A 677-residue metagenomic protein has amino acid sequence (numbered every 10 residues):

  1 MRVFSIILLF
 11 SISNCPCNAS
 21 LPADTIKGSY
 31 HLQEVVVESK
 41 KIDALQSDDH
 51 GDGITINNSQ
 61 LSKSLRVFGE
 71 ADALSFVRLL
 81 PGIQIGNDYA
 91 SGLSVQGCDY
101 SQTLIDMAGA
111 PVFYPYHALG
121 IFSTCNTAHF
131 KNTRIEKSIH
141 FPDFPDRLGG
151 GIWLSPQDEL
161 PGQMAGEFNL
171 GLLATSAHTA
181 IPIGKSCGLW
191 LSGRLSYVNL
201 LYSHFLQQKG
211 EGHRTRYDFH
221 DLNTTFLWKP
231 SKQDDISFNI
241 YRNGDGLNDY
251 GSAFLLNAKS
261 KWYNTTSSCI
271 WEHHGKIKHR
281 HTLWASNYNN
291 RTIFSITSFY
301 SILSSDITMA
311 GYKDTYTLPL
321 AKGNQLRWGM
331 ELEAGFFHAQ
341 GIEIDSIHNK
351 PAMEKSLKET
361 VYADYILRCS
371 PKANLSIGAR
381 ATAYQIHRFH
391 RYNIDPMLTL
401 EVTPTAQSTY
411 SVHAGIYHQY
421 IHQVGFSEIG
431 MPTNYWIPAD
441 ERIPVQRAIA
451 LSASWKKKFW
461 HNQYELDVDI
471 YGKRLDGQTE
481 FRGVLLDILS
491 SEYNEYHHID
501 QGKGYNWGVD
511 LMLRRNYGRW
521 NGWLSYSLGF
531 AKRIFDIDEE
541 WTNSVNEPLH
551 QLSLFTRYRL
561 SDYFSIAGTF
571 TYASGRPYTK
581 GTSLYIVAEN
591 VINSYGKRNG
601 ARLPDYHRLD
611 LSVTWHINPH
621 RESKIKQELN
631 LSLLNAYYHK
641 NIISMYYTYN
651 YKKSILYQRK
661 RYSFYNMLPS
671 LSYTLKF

Functional and structural regions predicted by a protein language model:
A19-S64, Y100, V468: Short, acidic, small-residue-rich periplasmic hinge/interaction motif at the N-terminus of Gram-negative outer-membrane
D48-S101, G109-T127, K131-H140, Q157: Periplasmic N-terminal accessory/gating domains of Gram-negative outer-membrane beta-barrel systems
L173-L195, K209-G246, K259-H279, L318-L326: Transmembrane beta-barrel wall of Gram-negative outer-membrane proteins
V198, T215, Q233-M309, I347-A352 (+1 more regions): Flexible loop and strand-edge segments within Gram-negative outer membrane beta-barrel domains
N289, G341, R388, A406-L451 (+3 more regions): Surface-exposed extracellular loop regions of Gram-negative outer-membrane beta-barrel proteins, predominantly
M309-T315, A352-Y362, P444, H461-W523 (+2 more regions): Outer membrane beta-barrel strand-and-loop segments of large Gram-negative receptors, especially TonB-dependent
G472-R474, Y493, H497-T582: Gram-negative outer-membrane beta-barrel transporters
Y563, Y572-A588, R608, T614-F677: C-terminal beta-signal and adjacent terminal beta-strands/loops of Gram-negative outer-membrane beta-barrel proteins
